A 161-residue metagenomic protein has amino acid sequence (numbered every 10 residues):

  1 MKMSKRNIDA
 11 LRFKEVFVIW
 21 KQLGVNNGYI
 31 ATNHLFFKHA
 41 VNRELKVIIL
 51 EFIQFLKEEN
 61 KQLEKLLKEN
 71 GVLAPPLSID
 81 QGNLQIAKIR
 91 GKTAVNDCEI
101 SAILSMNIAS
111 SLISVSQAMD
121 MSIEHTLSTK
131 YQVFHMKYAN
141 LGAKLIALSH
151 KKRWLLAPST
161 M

Functional and structural regions predicted by a protein language model:
M1-D9: A detector for short, charged/polar N-terminal pre-domain segments
K2, K65-A102, M106, T160-M161: Carboxylate-rich helix-loop segments that flank metal/cofactor sites and access channels in metalloenzymes
N7, N26-N27, N33, N42 (+6 more regions): Detector for Asparagine
L11-I19, R43-K61, D97-I100, H125-A139: Alpha-helical scaffold segments that form or flank carboxylate-/histidine-based iron centers
E15-K38, I86-Q132: Acidic/histidine-rich alpha-helical segments that form the ligand environment of transition-metal centers
N33-E44, N60-K61, T93-V95, H125 (+2 more regions): Aromatic-enriched hydrophobic runs in primary sequence
R43-I79, A139-K152: Conserved alpha-helical segments that form or flank metal/cofactor-binding pockets of metalloenzymes
I113-M161: A generic hydrophobic-segment detector
